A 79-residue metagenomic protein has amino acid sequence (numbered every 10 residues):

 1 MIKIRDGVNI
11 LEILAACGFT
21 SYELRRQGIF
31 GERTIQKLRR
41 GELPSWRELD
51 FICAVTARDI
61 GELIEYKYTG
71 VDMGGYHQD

Functional and structural regions predicted by a protein language model:
M1-I4, E12-I13, I64-D79: Short, charged recognition helix plus adjacent turn of helix-turn-helix-like nucleic-acid-binding domains
D6-Q27: Short basic helix-loop element that most often maps to the first helix and adjoining turn of HTH DNA-binding modules
V8, E32, W46-L49: Short alpha-helical elements of helix-turn-helix
I10, L24, I35-L38, L63: Conserved hydrophobic/aromatic packing and binding residues within compact polymer-binding modules
I29-P44: Recognition helix of helix-turn-helix/homeodomain-like DNA-binding domains that insert into the DNA major groove
G41-A54: Short, basic-rich loop-to-helix N-cap that marks the start of a DNA-contacting helix
C53-E65: Short, compact, well-ordered microdomains
